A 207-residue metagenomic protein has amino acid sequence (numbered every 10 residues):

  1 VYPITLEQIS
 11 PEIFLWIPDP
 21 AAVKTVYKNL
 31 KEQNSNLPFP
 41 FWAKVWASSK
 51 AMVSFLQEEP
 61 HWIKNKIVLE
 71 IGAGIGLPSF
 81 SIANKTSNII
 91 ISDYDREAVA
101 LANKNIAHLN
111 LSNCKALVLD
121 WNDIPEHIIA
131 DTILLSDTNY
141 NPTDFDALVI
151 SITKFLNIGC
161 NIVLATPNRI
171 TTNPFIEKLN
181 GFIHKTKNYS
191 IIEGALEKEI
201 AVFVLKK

Functional and structural regions predicted by a protein language model:
V1-K207: S-adenosylmethionine-dependent methyltransferases
